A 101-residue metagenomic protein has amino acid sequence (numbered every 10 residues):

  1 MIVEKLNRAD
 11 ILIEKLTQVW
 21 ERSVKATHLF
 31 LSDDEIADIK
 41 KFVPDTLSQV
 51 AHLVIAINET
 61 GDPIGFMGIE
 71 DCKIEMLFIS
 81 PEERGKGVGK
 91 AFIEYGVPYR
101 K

Functional and structural regions predicted by a protein language model:
I2-Q18: A short beta-loop-alpha structural element at the N-terminal edge of CoA-dependent acyl/N-acetyltransferase catalytic
E21-P44: Conserved GNAT-fold acetyl-CoA-binding loop/helix
P44-I55, K73: A short helix-loop-beta-strand connector motif used in the catalytic cores of GNAT acetyltransferases and, in some
H52-G65: Conserved beta-hairpin
I69-K73, V97-K101: Short glycine/proline-enriched coil/turn segments at helix->beta-strand junctions
E70-R84: A short, internal acetyl-CoA/4′-phosphopantetheine-binding micro-motif in the GNAT/acyltransferase core
G85-P98: Conserved acetyl-CoA-binding loop-helix of GNAT-fold acetyltransferases
